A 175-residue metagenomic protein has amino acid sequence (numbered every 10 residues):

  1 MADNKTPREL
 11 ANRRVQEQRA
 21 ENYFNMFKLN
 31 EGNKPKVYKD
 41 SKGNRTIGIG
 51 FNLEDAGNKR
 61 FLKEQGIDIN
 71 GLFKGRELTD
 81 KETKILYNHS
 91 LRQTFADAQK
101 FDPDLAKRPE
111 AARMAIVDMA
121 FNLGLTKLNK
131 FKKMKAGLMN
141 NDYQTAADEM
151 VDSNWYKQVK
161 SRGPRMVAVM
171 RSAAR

Functional and structural regions predicted by a protein language model:
M1-A2, D40-K42: Short, solvent-exposed loop/turn segments at the edges of secondary structure
A2-V15, E21-N22, M26, N33 (+2 more regions): Long, amphipathic alpha-helical surface segments
A20-F24, K107-A115, T145: Alpha-helical scaffolds flanking conserved acidic
F27, I47, I116-V117, A146: Residue-level detector of buried hydrophobic side-chain packing in well-ordered secondary-structure elements
K34-K39: Short, surface-exposed beta-strand/loop micro-motifs that present aromatic residues
S41-I69: Substrate-binding/active-site groove segments that recognize and process beta-1,4-linked N-acetyl-hexosamine
Q65-D104, E110-L128: Alpha-helical segment that forms one wall of the substrate-binding/catalytic cleft in peptidoglycan-active domains
